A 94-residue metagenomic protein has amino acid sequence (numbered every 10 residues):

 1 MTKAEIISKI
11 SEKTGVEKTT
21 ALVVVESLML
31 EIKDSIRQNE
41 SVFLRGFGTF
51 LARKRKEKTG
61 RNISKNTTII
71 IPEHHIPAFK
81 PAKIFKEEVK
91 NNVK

Functional and structural regions predicted by a protein language model:
M1-K94: Strongly charged
